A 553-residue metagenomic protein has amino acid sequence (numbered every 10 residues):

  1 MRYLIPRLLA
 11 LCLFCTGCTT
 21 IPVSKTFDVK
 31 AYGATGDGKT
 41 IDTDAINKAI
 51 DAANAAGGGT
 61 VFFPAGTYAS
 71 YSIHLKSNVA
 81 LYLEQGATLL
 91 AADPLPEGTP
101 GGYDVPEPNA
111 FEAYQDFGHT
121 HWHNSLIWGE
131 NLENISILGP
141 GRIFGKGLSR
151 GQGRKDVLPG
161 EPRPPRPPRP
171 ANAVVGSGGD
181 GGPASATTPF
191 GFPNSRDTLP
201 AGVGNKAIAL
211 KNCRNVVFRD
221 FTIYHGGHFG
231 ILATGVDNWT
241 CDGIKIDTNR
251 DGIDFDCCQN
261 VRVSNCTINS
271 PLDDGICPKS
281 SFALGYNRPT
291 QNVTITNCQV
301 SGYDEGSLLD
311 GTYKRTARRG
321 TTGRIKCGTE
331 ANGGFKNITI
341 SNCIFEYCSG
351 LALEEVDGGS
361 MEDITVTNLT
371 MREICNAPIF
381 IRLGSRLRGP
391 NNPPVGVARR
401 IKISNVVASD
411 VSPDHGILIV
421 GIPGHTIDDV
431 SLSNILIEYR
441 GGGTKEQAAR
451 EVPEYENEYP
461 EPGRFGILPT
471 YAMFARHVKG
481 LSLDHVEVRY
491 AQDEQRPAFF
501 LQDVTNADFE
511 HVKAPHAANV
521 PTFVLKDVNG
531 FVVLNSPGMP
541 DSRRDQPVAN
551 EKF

Functional and structural regions predicted by a protein language model:
M1-L4: Positively charged n-region of N-terminal signal peptides that target proteins for export
P6-G17: Bacterial N-terminal signal peptides
T19-F553: Extracellular/periplasmic carbohydrate-active domains that bind, remodel, or depolymerize complex polysaccharides
